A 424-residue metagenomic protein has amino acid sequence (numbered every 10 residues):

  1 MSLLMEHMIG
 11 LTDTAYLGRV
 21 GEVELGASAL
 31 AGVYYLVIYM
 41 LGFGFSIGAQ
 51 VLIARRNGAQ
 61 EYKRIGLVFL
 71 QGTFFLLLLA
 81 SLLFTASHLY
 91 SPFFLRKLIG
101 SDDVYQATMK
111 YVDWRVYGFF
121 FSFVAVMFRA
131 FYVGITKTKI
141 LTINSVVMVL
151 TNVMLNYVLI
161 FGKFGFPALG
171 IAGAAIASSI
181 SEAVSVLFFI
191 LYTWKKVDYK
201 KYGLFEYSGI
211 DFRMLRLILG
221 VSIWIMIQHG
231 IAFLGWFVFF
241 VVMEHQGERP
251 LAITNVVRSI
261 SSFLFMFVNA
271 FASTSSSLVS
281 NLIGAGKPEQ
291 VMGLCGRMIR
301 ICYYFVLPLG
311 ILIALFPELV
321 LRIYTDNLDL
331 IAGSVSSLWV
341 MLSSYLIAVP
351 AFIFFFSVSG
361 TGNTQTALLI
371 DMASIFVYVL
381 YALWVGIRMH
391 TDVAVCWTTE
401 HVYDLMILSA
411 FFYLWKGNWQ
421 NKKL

Functional and structural regions predicted by a protein language model:
M1-A15, R19-V20, L36-G48, L52 (+5 more regions): N-terminal transmembrane alpha-helices
M1-D13, W114, M148, S181-S185 (+4 more regions): Transmembrane helical elements of multi-pass membrane transporters/channels
H7-G26, L95-D102, V158-L169, G230-F263 (+3 more regions): Helix-terminus/linker motif at the lipid-water interface of multi-pass membrane proteins
T14, L25-H88, S122-T136, I140-L141 (+2 more regions): Small-residue-rich hydrophobic transmembrane alpha-helices
S46, Q50, R115-G134, L141-N152 (+5 more regions): Short runs within selected transmembrane alpha-helices of multi-pass transporters and secretion channels
I53-F120, F166-I223, V279-S344, V385-L424: Short alpha-helical transmembrane segments in multi-pass integral membrane proteins
S87, A130, N156, I160 (+7 more regions): Structural signal for membrane-spanning alpha-helices in multi-pass inner-membrane proteins, emphasizing helix cores
